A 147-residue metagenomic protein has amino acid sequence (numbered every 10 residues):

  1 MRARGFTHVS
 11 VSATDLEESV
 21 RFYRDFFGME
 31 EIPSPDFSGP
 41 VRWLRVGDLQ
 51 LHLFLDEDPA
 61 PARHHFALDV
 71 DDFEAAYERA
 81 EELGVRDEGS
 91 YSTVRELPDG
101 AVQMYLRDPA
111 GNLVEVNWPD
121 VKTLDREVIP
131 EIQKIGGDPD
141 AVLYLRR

Functional and structural regions predicted by a protein language model:
M1-E17, R63-F66, K122-R147: N-terminal beta-strand motif that seeds the catalytic metal site of vicinal oxygen chelate
S10, E30-D36, Y91-E96, W118-L124: Conserved catalytic-core motifs of GNAT/GCN5-like acyltransferases
S10-Q50, E57: Core segments of cupin and vicinal oxygen chelate
L16, F66-L113, V121-L124, D140-R147: Vicinal oxygen chelate
F37-P40, A60-A62, L97-V102: Short acidic/glycine-enriched loop/turn segments that link adjacent beta-strands
G47-Q50, D58-P61, D71-A76: Short, charged/polar surface micro-motifs in flexible loops or helix N-caps
D56-A60, D120-K122: A short, sequence-level motif marking secondary-structure junctions
